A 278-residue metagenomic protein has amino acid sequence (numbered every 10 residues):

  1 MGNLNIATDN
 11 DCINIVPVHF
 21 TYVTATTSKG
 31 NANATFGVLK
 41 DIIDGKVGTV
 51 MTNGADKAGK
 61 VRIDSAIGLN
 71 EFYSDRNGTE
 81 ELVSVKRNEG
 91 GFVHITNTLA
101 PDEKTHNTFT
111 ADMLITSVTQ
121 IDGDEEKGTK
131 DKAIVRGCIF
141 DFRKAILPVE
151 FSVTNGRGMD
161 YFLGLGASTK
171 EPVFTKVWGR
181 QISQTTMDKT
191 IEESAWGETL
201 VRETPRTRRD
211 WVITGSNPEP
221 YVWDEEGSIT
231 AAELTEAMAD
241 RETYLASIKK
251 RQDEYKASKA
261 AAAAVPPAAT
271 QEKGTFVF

Functional and structural regions predicted by a protein language model:
M1, A7-I13, E103-D131: Structural detector for short beta-strands of small beta-barrel domains
M1-D41: Short, contiguous, well-structured surface segments enriched in hydrophobic/aromatic residues
N3-T8, V85-N88, V135-D141: Short, acidic/hydrophobic/Gly-rich beta-strand patch recurrent on exposed beta strands that often constitutes part
T27-D64, G156-W178: Short nucleic-acid-contacting surface segments enriched for D/E, G, S/T with interspersed K/R
G54, G59-K104, R180-T243: OB-fold/S1-family single-stranded nucleic acid-binding modules
F92-N97, P101-D112, G137-F140, V153-Y161: Charge/polar-rich, low-complexity and marginally structured segments
I121-R202: Extended serine/threonine-enriched, polar tracts that run as long, contiguous segments within proteins
V222-F278: A cross-kingdom feature that marks long, compositionally biased intrinsically disordered regions
